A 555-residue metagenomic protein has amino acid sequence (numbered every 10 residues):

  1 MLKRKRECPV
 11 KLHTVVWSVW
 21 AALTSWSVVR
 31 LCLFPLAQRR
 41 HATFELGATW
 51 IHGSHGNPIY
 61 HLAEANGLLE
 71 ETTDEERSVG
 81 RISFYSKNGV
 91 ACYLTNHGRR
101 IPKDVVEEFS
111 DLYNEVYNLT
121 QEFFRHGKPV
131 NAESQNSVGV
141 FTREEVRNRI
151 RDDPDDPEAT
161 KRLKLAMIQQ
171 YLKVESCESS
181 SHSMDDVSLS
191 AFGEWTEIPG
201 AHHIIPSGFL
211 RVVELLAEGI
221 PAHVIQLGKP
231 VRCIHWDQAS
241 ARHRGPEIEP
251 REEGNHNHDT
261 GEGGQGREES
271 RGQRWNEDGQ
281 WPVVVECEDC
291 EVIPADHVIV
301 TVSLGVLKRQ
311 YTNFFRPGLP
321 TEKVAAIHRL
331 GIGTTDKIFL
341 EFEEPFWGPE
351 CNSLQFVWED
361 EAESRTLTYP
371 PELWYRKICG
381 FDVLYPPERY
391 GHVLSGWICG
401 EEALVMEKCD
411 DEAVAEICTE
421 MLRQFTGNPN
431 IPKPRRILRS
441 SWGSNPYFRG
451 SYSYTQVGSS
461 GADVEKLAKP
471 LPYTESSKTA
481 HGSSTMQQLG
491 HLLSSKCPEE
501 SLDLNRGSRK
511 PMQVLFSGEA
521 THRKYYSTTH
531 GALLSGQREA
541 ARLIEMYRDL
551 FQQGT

Functional and structural regions predicted by a protein language model:
M1-T555: FAD-dinucleotide binding site
